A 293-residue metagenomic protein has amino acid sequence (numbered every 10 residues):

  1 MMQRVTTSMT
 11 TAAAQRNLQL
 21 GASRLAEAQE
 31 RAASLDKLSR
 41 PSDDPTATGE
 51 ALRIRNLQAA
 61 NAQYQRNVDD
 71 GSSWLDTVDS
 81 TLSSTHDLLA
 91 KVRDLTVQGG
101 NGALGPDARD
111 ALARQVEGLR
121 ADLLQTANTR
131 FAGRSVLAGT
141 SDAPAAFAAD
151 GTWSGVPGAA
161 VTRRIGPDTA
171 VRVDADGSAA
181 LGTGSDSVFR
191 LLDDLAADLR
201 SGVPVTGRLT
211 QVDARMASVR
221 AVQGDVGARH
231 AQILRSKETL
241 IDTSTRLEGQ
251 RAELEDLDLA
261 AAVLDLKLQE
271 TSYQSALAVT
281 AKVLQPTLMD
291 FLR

Functional and structural regions predicted by a protein language model:
M1-D142, A197-R293: Amphipathic alpha-helical polymerization modules
A145-S201: Cysteine-poor, low-complexity segments in flexible/peripheral regions
